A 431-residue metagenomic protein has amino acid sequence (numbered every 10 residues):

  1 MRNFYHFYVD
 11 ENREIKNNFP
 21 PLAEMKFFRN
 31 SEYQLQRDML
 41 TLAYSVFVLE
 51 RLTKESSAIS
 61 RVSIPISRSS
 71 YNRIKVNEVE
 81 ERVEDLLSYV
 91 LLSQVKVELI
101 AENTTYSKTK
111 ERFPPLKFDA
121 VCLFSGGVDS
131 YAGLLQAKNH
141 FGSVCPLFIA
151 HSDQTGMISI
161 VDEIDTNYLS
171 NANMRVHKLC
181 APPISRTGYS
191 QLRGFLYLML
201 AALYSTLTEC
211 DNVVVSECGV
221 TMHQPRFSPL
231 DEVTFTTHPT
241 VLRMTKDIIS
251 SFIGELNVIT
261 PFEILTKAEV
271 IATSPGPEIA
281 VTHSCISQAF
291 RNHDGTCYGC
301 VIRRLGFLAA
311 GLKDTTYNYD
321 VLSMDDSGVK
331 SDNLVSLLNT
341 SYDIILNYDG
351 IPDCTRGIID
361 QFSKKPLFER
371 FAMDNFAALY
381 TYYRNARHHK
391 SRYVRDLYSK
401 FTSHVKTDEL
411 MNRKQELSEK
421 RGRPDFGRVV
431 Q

Functional and structural regions predicted by a protein language model:
M1-C122, Y131-C145, H151-N173, T407-Q431: RNA-binding accessory domains that recognize and position tRNA/RNA substrates
R2-F7, F27-N30, V46, R226 (+2 more regions): ATP/NTP-dependent adenylation/nucleotidyl-transfer catalytic domains that generate, transfer, or process NMP-activated
A23-E32, I149-E269, T273-P275: ATP-dependent adenylate-handling ligase core
N30-E55, D85-V90, R193-L207, I302 (+2 more regions): Short, hydrophobic/amphipathic alpha-helical patches that form generic packing surfaces within helical domains
L49-S60, S205-V213, F307-G311, N347-P352: Short helix-capping/linker segments at secondary-structure and domain boundaries
I74, T105-E111, I184-G188, T266-T273 (+1 more regions): Short, solvent-exposed polar/charged micro-motifs at secondary-structure junctions
G127: Conserved G/P- and acidic residue-centered "switch" motifs that form tight phosphate/ATP-binding loops in soluble
